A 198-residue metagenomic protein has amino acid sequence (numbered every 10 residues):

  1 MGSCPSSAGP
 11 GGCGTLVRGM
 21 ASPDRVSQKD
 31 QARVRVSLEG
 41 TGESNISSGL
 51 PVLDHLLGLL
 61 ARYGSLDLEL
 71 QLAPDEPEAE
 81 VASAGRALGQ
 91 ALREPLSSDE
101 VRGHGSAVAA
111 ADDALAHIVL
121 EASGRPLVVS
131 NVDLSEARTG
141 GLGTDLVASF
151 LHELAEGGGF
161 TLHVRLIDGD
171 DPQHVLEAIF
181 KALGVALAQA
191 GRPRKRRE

Functional and structural regions predicted by a protein language model:
L16-E198: Polyanion-binding surfaces on beta-sheet-dominated domains and ring/shell assemblies
